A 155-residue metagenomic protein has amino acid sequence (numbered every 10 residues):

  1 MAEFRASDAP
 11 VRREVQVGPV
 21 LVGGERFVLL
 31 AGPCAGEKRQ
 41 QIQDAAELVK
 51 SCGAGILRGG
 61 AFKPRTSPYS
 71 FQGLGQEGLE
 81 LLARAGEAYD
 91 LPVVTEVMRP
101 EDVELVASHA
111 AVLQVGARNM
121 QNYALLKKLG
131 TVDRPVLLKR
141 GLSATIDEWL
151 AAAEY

Functional and structural regions predicted by a protein language model:
M1-L30: N-terminal amphipathic alpha-helix/helix-capping segment at the start of soluble metabolic enzymes
V28-P33, G55-G59, V93-T95, L113-V115 (+1 more regions): Hydrophobic faces of well-ordered beta-strands that scaffold small-molecule active sites in alpha/beta enzyme cores
P33-E47, L74-E80: Glycine-rich anion/phosphate-binding loops
C34-G36, G60-P64, M98-D102, R118 (+1 more regions): Active-site beta-loop-alpha junctions enriched in small/polar residues
G53, L105-Q114, G130-V136: Glycine-enriched alpha-helix->loop->beta-strand junction motifs that scaffold or abut catalytic
R58-E77: Glycine-rich, proline-tolerant flexible connector loops at the mouths of alpha/beta enzymes
R65, R118-Y155: Conserved anion-binding
F71-T95, K128-P135: Alpha-helix-loop-beta-strand connector modules within alpha/beta enzyme cores
